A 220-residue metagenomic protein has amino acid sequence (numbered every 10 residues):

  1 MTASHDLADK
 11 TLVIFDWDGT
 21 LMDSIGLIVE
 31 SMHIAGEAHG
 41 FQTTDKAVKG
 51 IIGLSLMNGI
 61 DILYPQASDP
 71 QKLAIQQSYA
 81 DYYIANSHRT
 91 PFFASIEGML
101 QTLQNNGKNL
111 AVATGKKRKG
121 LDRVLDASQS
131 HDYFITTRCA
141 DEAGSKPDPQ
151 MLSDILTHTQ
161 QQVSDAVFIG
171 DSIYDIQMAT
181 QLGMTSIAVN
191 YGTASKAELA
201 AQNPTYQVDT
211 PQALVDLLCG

Functional and structural regions predicted by a protein language model:
T2-G50: Active-site neighborhood of HAD-like aspartate-dependent phosphohydrolases
S31, E97-Q101, L152, S172-D175 (+1 more regions): Short glycine/proline-centered loop/turn elements that form peptide/ligand docking sites
H39, I52-I84, A94, Q101-Q104: A metal-dependent, Asp-based hydrolase signature
A85-V112, R118-D122, P149: Short, acidic loop-to-helix structural element flanking the phosphoryl-transfer center in phosphate-processing enzymes
R89, K117-V167, I173-L182, K196-A200: Substrate-recognition "cap/lid" segment bordering the active-site pocket of phosphatases
M184, N203-P204: As written
Y206-T210: Short acidic-hydrophobic, aromatic-tinged amphipathic segments that line or gate anion-handling sites
